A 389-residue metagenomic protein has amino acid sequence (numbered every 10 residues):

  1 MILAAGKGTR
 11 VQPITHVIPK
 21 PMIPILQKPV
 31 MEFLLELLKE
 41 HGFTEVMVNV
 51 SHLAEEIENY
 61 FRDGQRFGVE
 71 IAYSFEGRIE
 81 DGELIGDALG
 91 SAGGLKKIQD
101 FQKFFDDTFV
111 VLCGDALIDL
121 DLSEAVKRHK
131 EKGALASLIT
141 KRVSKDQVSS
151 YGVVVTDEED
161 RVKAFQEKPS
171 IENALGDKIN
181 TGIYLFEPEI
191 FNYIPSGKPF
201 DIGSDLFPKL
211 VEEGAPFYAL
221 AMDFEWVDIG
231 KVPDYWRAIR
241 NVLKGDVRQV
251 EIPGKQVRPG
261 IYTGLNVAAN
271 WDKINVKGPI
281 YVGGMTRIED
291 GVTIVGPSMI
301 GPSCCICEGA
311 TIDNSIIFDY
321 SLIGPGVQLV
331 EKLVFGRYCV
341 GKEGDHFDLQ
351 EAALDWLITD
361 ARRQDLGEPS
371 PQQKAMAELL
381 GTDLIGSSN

Functional and structural regions predicted by a protein language model:
M1-N59: N-terminal glycine-rich phosphate-binding loop and ensuing alpha1 helix
H52, L112, L185-F186, I202 (+1 more regions): A conserved hydrophobic position in a structured secondary element of the catalytic/binding core that shapes
E58, R66-E158, P195: Conserved beta-loop-beta/alpha segment of the NTase-like Rossmann-fold superfamily that binds/positions NTPs
D87, F109, L117, G182-I183 (+3 more regions): A residue-level structural signature of the nucleotidyltransferase/glycosyltransferase Rossmann-like core
K132, E189, S196-N389: Left-handed beta-helix
V143-D146, S170-I183: A recurrent flexible, glycine/aromatic-enriched loop bordering the glycosyltransferase active site that acts as
T156-A174: Short, flexible, basic/aromatic active-site loop/helix in glycosyltransferases
G182-Y193: Conserved nucleotide-sugar donor-binding and metal-coordinating catalytic region shared by glycosyltransferases
